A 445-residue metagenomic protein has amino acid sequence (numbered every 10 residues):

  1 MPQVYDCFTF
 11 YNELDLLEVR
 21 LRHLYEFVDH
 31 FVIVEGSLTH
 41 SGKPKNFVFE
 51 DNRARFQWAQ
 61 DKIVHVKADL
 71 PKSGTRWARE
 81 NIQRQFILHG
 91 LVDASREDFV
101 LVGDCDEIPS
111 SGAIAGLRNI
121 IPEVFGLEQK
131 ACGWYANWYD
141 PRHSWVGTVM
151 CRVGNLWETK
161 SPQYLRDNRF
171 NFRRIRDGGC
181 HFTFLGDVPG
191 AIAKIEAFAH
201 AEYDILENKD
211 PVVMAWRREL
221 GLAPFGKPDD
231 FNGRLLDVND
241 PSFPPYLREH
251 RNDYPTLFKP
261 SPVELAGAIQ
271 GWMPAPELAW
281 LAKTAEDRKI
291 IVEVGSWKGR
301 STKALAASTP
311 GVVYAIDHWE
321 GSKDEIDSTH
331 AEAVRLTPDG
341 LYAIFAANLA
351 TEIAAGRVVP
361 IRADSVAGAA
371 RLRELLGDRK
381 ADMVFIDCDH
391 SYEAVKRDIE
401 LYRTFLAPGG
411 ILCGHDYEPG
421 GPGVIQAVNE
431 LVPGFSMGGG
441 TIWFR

Functional and structural regions predicted by a protein language model:
M1-E26: N-proximal low-complexity "stem/linker" segments adjacent to membrane-targeting elements
E18-L21, S110-P122, T302-K303, R397-E400 (+1 more regions): Short alpha-helix within the catalytic core of nucleotide-sugar-dependent glycosyltransferases
R20-W58, S301, S308: Short, acidic, metal-binding catalytic loop of nucleotide-sugar glycosyltransferases
L38-V102: Active-site-proximal specificity loops/subdomain of glycosyltransferases
A54-Q57, G267, L278-R445: S-adenosylmethionine/decaboxylated-SAM
S95-I108, I114, M383-I386: Short beta-strand-to-loop acidic/aromatic patch adjacent to the donor-nucleotide binding site
E107-D204, P338: Conserved catalytic core of nucleotide-sugar-dependent glycosyltransferases
F170, I175-P260, S436-R445: C-terminal accessory extensions appended to soluble enzyme cores
